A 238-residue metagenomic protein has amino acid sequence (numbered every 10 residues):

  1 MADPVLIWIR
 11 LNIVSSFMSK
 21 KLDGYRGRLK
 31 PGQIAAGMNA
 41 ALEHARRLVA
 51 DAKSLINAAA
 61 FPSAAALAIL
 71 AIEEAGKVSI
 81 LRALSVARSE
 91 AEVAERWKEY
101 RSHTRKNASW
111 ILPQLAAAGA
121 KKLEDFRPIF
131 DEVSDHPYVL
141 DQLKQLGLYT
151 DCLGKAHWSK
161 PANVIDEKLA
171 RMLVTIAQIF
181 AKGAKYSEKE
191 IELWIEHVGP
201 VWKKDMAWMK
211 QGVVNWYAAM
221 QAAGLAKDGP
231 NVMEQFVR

Functional and structural regions predicted by a protein language model:
A2-V5: Extreme N-terminal basic, low-complexity initiation segments that serve as generic localization/processing leaders
W8-R238: Terminal alpha-helical segments
